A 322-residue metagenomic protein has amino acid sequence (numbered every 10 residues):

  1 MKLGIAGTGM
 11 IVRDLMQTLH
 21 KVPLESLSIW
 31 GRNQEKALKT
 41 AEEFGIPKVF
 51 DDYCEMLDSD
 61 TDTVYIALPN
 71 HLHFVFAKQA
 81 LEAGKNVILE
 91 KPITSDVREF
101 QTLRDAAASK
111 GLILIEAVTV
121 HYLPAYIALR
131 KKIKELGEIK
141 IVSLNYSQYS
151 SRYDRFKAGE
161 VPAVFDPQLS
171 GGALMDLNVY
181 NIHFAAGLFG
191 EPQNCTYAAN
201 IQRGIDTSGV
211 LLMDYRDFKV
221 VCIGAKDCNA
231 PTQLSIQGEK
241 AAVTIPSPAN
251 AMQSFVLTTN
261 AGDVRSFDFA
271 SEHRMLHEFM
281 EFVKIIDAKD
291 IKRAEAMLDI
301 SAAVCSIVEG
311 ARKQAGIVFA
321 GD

Functional and structural regions predicted by a protein language model:
M1-F44, I317-D322: N-terminal Rossmann-like dinucleotide-binding module
L15, N33, F44-R104: Beta-loop-alpha module in the N-terminal Rossmann-like domain of NAD(P)-dependent dehydrogenases, especially those
E55, T63-Y65, E281-D322: C-terminal helix-rich "cap/oligomerization" subdomain common to oxidoreductases
L89-E90, L114-E116, I245: Hydrophobic residues in well-ordered beta-strands that form the structural core
T102-T119, E138-I141: Rossmann-fold dehydrogenase core element
L123-E191: Predominantly a Rossmann-like dinucleotide-binding segment in NAD(P)-dependent oxidoreductases
N181-A251, M280-A288: Contiguous beta-strand/loop segments that form the cofactor/metal-binding neighborhood of enzyme cores
F269-M280, A296: Active-site loop of classical SDR/Rossmann-like NAD(P)-dependent oxidoreductases, centered on the catalytic Tyr-X3-Lys
